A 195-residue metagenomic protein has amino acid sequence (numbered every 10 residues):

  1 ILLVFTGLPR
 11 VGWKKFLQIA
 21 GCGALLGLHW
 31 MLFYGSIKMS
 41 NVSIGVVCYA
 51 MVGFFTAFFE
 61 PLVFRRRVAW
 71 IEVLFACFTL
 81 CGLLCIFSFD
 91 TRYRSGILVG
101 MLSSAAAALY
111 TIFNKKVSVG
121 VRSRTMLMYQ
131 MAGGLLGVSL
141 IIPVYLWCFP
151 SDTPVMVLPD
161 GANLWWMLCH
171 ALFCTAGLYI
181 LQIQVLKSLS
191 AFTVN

Functional and structural regions predicted by a protein language model:
I1-L28, G53-T56, A106-F113, M128-F149 (+1 more regions): Transmembrane alpha-helices of multi-pass small-molecule transport proteins
I1-V4, E72-F75, V99, S118-F173: Hydrophobic alpha-helical transmembrane segments of multi-pass integral membrane proteins, especially transporters
G7-K15, P61-I71, K115-M126, K187: Membrane-interface helix-boundary motifs at transmembrane edges
W13, V46-Y49, L62-C85, Y93-I97: Loop-to-transmembrane alpha-helix entry segments
A20, A24, V68-S88, S104-A107 (+1 more regions): Hydrophobic transmembrane alpha-helices of multi-pass small-molecule transport proteins
A20-M39, C85, M101-F113, V144-T193: Hydrophobic alpha-helical transmembrane segments of multi-pass membrane transport proteins, especially secondary
L25, Y34-R65, S103, A191-N195: Specific alpha-helical transmembrane segments that line the substrate/conduction pathway and gating interfaces
G45-M51, N114-L136, T175-N195: Helix-helix packing/entry segments at the starts of transmembrane helices
